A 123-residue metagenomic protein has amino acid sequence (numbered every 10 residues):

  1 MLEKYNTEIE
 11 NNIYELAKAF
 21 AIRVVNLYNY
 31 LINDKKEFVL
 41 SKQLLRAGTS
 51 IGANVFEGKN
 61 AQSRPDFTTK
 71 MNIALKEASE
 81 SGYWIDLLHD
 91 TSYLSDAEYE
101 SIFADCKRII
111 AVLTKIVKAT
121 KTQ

Functional and structural regions predicted by a protein language model:
M1-Q123: Short, C-terminally biased terminal segments at protein or domain edges
